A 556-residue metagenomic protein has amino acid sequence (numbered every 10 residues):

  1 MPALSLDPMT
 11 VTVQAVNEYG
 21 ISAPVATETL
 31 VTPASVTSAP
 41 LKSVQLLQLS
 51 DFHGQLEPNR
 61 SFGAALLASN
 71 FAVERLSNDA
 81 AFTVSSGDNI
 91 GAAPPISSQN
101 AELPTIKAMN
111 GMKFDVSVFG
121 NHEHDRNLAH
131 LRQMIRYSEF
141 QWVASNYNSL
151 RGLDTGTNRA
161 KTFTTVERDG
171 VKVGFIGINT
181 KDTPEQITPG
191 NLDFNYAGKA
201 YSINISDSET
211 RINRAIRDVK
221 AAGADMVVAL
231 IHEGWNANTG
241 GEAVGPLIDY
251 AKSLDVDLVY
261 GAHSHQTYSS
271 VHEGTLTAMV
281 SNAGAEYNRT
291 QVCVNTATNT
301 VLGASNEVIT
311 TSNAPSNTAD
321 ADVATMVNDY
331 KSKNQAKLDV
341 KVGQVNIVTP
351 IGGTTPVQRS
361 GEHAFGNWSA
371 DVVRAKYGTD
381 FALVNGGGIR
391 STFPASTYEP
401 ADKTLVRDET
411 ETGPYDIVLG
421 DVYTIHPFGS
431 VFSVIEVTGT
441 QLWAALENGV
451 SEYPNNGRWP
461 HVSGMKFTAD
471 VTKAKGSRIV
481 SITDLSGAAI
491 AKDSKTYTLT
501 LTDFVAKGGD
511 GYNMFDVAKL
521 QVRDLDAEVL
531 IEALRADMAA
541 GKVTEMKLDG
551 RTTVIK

Functional and structural regions predicted by a protein language model:
P2-P8: Surface-exposed, short loops/turns at beta-strand junctions within beta-sandwich domains
D7, D79-A81, D225, T379 (+1 more regions): Short coil/turn segments at beta-strand junctions that form active-site/ligand-binding loops
E18-S35: Extracellular fibronectin type III
V36-S316, S360-V372, V434, S451-Y453 (+1 more regions): Acidic, metal/ion-coordinating pockets
K42-Q45, G54-E57, V73-L76, T183-I203 (+2 more regions): Catalytic centers of hydrolytic enzymes
